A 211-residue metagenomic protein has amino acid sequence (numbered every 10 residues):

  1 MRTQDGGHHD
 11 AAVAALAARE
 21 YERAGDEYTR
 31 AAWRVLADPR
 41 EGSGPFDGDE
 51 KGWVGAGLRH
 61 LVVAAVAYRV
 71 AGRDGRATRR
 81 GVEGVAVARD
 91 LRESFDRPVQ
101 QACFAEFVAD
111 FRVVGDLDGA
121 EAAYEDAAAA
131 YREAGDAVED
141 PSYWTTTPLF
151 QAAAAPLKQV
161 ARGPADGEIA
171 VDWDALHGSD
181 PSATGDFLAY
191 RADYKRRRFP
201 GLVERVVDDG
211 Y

Functional and structural regions predicted by a protein language model:
M1-E41: Alpha-helical segment of the N-proximal tetratricopeptide repeat
R2-G6, G25, E50-L58, G75-T78 (+3 more regions): Start-of-helix signal in alpha-solenoid helical-repeat scaffolds, especially tetratricopeptide repeats
T3-A11, R30, V62-V63, G75 (+3 more regions): "A position-specific structural signal for the A-helix of alpha-solenoid helical repeats
A12, L16-R23, G52, A71-R76 (+2 more regions): Short helix-adjacent coil turns
A18, R34-W53, A67-A77, V87-P98 (+1 more regions): Flexible helix-coil transition and linker loops at the boundaries of alpha-helical arrays
Y21, Y28-T29, V35, V54 (+6 more regions): Inward-facing hydrophobic residues that define packing positions of alpha-helical scaffold repeats
V66-R69, R79-A86, G115-D136, A161-D174 (+1 more regions): TPR/TPR-like (Sel1-like) alpha-helical repeat modules
A152, L157-Y211: Cys/His-clustered metal-coordination modules, chiefly Zn-binding fingers
